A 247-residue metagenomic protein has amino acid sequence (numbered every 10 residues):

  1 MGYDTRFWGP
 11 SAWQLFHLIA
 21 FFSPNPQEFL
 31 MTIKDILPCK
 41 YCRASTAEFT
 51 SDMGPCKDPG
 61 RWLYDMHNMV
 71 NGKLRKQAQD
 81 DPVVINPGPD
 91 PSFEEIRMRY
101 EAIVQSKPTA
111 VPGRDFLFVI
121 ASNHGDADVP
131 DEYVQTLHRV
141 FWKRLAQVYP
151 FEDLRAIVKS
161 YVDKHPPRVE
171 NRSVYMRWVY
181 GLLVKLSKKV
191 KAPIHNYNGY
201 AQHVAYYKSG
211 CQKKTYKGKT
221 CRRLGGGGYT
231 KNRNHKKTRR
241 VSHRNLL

Functional and structural regions predicted by a protein language model:
M1-I36, K40-L247: Mid-to-C-terminal functional-domain signal that highlights helix-capping/loop sites within ligand-binding modules
